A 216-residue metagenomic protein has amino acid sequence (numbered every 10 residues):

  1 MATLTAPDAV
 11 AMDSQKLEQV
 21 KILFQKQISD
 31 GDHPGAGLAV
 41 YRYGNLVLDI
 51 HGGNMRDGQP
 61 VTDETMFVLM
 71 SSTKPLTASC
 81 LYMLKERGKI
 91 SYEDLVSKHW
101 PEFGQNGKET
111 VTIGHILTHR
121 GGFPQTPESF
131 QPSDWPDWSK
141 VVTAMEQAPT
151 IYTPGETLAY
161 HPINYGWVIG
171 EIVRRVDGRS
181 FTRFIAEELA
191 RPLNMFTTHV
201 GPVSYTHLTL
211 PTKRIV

Functional and structural regions predicted by a protein language model:
A2-T5, D57-D63, Q147-Y152: Short glycine/proline-rich turn/loop motifs
L4-P7, N54, L95-E102, Q131: Short linear capping/connector segments at secondary-structure termini
D8-L69, S91-D94: Short, conserved catalytic-motif segment at the N-terminal edge
L38-V40, G44-N45, V68-K89, L95 (+3 more regions): Alpha-helical scaffold elements that line and support the substrate/ligand-binding pocket of soluble hydrolases
E102-T110, T157-P162: A glycine-rich, coil/turn loop motif that links secondary-structure elements
N106-S129: Short helix- or helix-capping micro-motifs that position conserved polar/aromatic residues at function-defining sites
T126-Y205: Catalytic-site signature segments of enzymes, centered on catalytic residues
H207-V216: Single conserved hydrophobic/aromatic residue that forms the stacking wall/gate of nucleotide- or nucleobase-binding
